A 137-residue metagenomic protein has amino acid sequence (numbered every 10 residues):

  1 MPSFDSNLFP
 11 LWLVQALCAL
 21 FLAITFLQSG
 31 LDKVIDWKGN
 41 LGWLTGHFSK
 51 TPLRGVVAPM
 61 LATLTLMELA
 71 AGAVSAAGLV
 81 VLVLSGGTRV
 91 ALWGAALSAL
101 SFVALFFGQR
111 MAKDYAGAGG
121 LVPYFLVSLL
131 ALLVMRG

Functional and structural regions predicted by a protein language model:
M1-D32, A62, L66-G137: Extended, low-polarity transmembrane helix blocks
I24-L66: Solvent-exposed, well-ordered loop and adjacent helix/strand elements within mature globular domains that form
